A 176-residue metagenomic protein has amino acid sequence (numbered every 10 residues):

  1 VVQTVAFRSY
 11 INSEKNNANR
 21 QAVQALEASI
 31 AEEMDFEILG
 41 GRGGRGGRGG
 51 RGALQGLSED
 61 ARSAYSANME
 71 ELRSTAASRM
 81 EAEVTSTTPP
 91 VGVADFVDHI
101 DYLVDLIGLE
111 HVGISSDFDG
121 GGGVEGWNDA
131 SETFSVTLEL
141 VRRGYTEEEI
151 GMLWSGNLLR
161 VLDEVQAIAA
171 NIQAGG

Functional and structural regions predicted by a protein language model:
V1-S13, A18, Q55, E59 (+3 more regions): Flexible, glycine-rich surface segments
Q3-R8, L106-A130: Short acidic/histidine-rich active-site segments
R20-E33, M69, R73: Long amphipathic alpha-helices with heptad-repeat character, especially coiled-coil-forming segments used
A28-A67: Disordered, low-complexity segments in secreted/periplasmic proteins that are enriched in proline
S74-A94, D98, E147, G151-L162: C-terminal helical cap
T85-P89, G122-W127, T137: Second-shell loop/turn segments in exported
A94-E110: Histidine/acidic residue-rich metal-binding segments in metalloenzymes
N128-G176: Mid-to-C-terminal alpha-helical segments outside catalytic/metal-binding sites
